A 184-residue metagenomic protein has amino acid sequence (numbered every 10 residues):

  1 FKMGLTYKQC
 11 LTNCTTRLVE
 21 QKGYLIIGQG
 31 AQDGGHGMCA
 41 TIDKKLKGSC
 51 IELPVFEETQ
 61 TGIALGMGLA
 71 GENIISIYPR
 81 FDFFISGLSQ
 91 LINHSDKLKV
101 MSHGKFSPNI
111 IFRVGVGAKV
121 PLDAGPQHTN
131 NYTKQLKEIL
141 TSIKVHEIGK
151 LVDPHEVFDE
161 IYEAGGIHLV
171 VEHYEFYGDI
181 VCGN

Functional and structural regions predicted by a protein language model:
F1-G183: Thiamine diphosphate
